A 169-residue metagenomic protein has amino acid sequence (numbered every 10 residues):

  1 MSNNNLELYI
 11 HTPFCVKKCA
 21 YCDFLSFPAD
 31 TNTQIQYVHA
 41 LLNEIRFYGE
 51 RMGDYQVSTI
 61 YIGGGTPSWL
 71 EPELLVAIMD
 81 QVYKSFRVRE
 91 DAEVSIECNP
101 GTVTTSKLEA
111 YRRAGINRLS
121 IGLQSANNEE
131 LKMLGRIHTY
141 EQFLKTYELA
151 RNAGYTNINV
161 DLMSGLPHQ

Functional and structural regions predicted by a protein language model:
M1-Y9, G53-Y55: N-terminal [4Fe-4S]-dependent radical SAM core
N5-E7, C19, E93: Structural motif
I10-T12, L123: Alpha/beta-hydrolase
P13-S26: Local cysteine-cluster metal-coordination motifs and their immediate loop/turn environment, predominantly Fe-S cluster
S26-R51, V57-Q169: Conserved non-cysteine loop/helix-boundary elements of the Radical SAM core domain that shape
